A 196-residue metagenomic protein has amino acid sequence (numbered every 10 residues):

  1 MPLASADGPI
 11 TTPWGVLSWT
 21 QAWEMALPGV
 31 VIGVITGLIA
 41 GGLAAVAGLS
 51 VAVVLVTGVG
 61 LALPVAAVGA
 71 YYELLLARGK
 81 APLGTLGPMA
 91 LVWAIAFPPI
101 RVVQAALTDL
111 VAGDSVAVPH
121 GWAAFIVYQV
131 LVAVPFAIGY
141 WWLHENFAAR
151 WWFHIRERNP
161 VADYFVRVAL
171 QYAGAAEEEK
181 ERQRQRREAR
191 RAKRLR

Functional and structural regions predicted by a protein language model:
P2-R196: Juxtamembrane/disordered regions of integral membrane proteins
